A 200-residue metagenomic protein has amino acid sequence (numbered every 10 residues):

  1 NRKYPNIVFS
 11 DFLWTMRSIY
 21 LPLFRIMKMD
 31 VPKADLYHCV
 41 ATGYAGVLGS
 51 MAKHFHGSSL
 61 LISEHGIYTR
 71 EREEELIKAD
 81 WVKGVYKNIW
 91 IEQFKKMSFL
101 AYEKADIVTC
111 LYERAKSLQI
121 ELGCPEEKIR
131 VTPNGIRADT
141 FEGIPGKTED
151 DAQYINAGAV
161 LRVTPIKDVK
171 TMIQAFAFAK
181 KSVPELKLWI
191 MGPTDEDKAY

Functional and structural regions predicted by a protein language model:
N1-A34, K87-I89: Conserved nucleotide-sugar donor-binding subdomain of glycosyltransferases
F24-K33, Y68, K87-V108: Membrane-proximal helix-turn-helix segments that form the acceptor-binding/catalytic region of lipid-linked
K28-G46, F55-L61, H65: Short N-terminal targeting/anchoring amphipathic segment
L60-I89, I107, R137: A short, histidine- and acid-enriched strand-loop-helix "catalytic/donor-clamping" loop that lines the nucleotide-sugar
R114, G135: Carbohydrate-associated surface elements
A138, T164-V169, A179-S182, D197-K198: A short, basic/aromatic alpha-helical/loop segment that forms part of the nucleotidyl-sugar donor-binding site
P145, E149-F178, L188-M191: Conserved donor-binding/catalytic core segment of Leloir-type glycosyltransferases
W189-Y200: Short, structured helix-loop element that forms part of the nucleotide-activated donor/catalytic region
